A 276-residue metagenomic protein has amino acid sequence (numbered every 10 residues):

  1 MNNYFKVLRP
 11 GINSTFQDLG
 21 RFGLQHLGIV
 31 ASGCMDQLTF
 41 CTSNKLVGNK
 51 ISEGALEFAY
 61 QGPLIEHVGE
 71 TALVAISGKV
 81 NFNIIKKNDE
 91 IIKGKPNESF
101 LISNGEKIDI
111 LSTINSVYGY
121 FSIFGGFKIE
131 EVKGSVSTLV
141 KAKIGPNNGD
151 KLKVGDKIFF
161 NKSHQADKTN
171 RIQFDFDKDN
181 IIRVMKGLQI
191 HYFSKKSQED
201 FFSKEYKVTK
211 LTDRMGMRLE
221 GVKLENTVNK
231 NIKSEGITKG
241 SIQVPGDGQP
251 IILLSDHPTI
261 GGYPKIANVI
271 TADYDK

Functional and structural regions predicted by a protein language model:
M1-K276: Conserved "landmark" site that anchors the functional core of diverse proteins
